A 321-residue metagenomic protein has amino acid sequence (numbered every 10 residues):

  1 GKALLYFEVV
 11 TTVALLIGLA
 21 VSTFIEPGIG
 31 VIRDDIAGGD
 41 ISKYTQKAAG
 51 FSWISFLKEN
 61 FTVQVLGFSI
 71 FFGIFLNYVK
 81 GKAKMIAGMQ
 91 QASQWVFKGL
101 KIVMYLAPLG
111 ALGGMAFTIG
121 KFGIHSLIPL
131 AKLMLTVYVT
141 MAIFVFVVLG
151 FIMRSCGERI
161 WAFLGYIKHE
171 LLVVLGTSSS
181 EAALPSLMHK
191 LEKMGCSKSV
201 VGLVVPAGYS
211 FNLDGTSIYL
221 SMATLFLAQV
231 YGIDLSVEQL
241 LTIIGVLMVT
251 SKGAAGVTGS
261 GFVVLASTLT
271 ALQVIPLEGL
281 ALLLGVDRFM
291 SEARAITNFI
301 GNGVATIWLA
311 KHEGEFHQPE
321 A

Functional and structural regions predicted by a protein language model:
G1-Y6, K101-Y105, K193-Y209, V237-E238 (+2 more regions): Membrane-interface alpha-helices at helix entry/exit sites of multi-pass transporters
K2-T11, V65, I86-M89, L133-V137 (+9 more regions): Alpha-helical transmembrane segments of multi-pass membrane proteins, especially transporters and channels
K2-W161: Signature of multi-pass transmembrane helix bundles
V9-G38, T136-H169, V173-V174, S180-A183 (+5 more regions): Transmembrane alpha-helices that form the ion-translocation and gating core of multi-pass ion transport proteins
L19, I70, I74, G110-F117 (+7 more regions): Transmembrane alpha-helix boundary and packing residues in multipass membrane permease domains and related
V79-A83, F122, G157-W161, L191-V201 (+3 more regions): Juxtamembrane helix-boundary/capping and inter-helix hinge elements in multi-pass membrane proteins
Y166-L220, M248-L265, F289-W308: Alpha-helical membrane segments and immediately flanking helix-loop junctions that form or couple to the substrate/ion
S221-A321: Transmembrane alpha-helical segments and their short flanking loops that form helix-hairpins/helix-helix interfaces
